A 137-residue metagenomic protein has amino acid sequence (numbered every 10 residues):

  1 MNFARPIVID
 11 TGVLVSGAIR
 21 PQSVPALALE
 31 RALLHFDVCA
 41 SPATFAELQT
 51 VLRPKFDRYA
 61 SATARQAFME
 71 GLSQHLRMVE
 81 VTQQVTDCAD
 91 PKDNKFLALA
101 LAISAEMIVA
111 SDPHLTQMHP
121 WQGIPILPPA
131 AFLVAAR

Functional and structural regions predicted by a protein language model:
M1-A40: Short, well-structured N-terminal submotif of metal-dependent ribonuclease cores
T11, P42, S111-P113: Short secondary-structure boundary segments
V15-G17, D57, Q83-A89: Short, flexible loop segments at the rims of nucleotide/cofactor-binding pockets, characterized by
S23, C39, T63, D87 (+1 more regions): Residues at secondary-structure transition points
L29-Q84: PIN-domain endoribonuclease scaffold, especially VapC-family toxins
E30, L99, M118: Hydrophobic/aromatic ligand-binding patch that stacks against planar heteroaromatic rings of cofactors or nucleotides
Q74-M107, P113: Active-site neighborhoods of divalent-metal-dependent phosphate/nucleic-acid chemistry enzymes
D90, I103-M107, P113-R137: Acidic, PIN/NYN-like endoribonuclease modules and their adjacent C-terminal/linker elements
